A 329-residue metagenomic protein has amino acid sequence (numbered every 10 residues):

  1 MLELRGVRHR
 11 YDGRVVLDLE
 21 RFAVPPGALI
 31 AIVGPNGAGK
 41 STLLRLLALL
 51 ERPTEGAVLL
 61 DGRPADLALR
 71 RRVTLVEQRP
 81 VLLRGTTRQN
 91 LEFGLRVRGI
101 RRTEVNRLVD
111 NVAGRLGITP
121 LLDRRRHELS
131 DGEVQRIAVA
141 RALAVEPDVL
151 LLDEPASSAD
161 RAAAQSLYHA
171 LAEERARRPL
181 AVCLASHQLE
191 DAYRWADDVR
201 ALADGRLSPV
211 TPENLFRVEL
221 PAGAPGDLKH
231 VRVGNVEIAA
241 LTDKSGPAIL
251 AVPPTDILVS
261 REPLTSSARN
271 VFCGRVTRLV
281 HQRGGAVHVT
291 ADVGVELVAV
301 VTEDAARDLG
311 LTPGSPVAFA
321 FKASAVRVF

Functional and structural regions predicted by a protein language model:
V33-P35: The feature captures the beta-strand-to-loop junction immediately N-terminal to the Walker
A48: Helix-to-loop junction immediately C-terminal to a conserved catalytic motif
P80-Q89: Conserved catalytic motifs of ABC-family nucleotide-binding domains
T103-L122: Conserved ABC ATPase "signature" region
R125-L129, E133: Conserved ABC ATPase signature
L150-E154: Catalytic Walker B motif of ABC-type/P-loop ATPase nucleotide-binding domains
N235-V280, E303-F329: Glycine/charge-rich catalytic "coupling/switch" loops of P-loop NTPases
